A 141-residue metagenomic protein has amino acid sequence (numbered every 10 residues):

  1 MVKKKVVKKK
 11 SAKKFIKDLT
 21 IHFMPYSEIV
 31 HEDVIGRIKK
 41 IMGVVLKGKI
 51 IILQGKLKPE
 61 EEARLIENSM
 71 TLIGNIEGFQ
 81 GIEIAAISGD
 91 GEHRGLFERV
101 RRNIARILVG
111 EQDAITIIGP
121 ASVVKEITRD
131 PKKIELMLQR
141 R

Functional and structural regions predicted by a protein language model:
M1-S11: Intrinsically disordered, compositionally biased charged tails
K9-I41, I134-R141: Surface-exposed, charge/polar-rich loops and edge strands
T20-M24, I50-Q54, E83-A85, I115-G119: Ordered hydrophobic segments in well-structured contexts
I35-G36, I41-G89: The feature represents the first ordered module of a protein
E61-E62, H93-G95, K125-I127: Short active-site-adjacent structural elements
I76-E111: Mid-chain, well-packed structural core segment of small domains
A105-R140: Short, compact, well-ordered microdomains
